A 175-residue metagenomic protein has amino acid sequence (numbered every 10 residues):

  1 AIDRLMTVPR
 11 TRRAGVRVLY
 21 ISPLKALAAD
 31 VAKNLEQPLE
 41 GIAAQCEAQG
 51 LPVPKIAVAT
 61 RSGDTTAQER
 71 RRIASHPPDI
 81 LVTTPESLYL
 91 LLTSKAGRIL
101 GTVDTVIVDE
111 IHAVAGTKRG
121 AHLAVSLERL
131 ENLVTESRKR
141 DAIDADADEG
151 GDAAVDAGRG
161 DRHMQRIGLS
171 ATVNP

Functional and structural regions predicted by a protein language model:
A1-S137, G160-P175: Conserved P-loop/Walker A NTP-binding site and adjacent catalytic elements of P-loop NTPases
T135-R162: Intrinsically disordered, low-complexity terminal tails and inter-domain linkers enriched for S/T/G/P/D/E
